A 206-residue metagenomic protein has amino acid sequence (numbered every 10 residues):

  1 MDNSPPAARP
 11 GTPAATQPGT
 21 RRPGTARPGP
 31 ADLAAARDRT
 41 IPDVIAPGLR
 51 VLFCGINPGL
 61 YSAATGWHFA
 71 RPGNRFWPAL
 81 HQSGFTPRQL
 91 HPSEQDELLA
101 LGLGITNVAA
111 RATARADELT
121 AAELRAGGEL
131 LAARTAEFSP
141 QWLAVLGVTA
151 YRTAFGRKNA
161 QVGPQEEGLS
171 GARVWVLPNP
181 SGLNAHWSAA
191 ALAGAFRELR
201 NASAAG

Functional and structural regions predicted by a protein language model:
M1-P42, A46-P47, P72, A79 (+2 more regions): C-terminal capping/extension of enzyme domains
D38-P72: N-terminal beta1-alpha1 ligand-phosphate binding loop
T40-A46, Q89-L98, R134: Short amphipathic alpha-helices and their capping/turn segments at secondary-structure boundaries
L52-C54, L146, L177: Short hydrophobic segments within beta-strands
N57-Y61, A110-T113, T149-Y151, S181-L183: Short, solvent-exposed loop/turn segments at secondary-structure junctions
S62-T65, R152-G156, H186-W187: Short glycine-/acidic-enriched loop or helix-start segments at secondary-structure transitions that form or flank
T65-A122: Short, surface-exposed acidic-centric catalytic microdomains
A100-N159: Internal catalytic-core helix/loop-beta-alpha segment that presents or stabilizes conserved functional determinants
